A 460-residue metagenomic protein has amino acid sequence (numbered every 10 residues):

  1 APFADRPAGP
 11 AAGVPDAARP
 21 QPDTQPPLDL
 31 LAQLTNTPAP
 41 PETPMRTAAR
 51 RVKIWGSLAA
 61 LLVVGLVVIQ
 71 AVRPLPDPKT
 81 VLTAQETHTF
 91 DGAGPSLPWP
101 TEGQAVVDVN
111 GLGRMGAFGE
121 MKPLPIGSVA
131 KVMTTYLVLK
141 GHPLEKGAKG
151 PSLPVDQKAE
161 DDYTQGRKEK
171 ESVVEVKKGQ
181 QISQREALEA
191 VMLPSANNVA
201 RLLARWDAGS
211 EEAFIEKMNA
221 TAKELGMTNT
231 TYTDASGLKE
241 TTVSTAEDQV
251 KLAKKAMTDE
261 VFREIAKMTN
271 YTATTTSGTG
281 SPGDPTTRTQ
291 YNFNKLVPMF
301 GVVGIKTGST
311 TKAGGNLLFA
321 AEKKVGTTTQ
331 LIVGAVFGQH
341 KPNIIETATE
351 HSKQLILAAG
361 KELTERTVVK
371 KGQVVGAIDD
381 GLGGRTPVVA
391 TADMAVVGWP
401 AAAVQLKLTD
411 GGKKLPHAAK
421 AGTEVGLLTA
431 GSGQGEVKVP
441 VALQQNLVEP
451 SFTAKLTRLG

Functional and structural regions predicted by a protein language model:
A1-V52: Terminal targeting segments of Actinobacterial cell-envelope proteins
L28, P44-W55, L66-G103, V109-N110 (+1 more regions): Penicillin-recognizing serine hydrolase domain
A60, V64-G65: Periplasmic/cell-envelope proteins involved in peptidoglycan metabolism and beta-lactam response
P78, T87-V132, Y136-E247, K254 (+1 more regions): Active-site-adjacent loops and short helices of periplasmic peptidoglycan-processing enzymes
V109, Q157, T307, S432 (+1 more regions): Pocket-edge structural micro-motifs
G116, Q330-I332, V437-V439: Short beta-strand segments
G141-P143, Q339, K413-P416: Short beta-turn/strand-loop junction motif enriched in small, turn-promoting residues
K361-G460: Conserved SxxK-family serine transpeptidase/carboxypeptidase catalytic domain of penicillin-binding proteins
